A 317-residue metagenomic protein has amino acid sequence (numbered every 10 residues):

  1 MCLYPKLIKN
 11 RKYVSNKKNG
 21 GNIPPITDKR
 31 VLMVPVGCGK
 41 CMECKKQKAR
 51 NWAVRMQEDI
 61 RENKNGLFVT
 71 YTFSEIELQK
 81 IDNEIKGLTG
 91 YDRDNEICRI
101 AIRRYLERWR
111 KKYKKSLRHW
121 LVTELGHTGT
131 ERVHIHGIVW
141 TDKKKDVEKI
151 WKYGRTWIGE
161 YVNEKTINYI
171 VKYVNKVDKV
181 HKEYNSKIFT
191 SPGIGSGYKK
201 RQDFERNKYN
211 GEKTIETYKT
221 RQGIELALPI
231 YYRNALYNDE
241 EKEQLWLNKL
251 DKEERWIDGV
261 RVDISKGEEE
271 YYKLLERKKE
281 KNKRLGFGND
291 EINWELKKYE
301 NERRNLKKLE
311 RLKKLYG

Functional and structural regions predicted by a protein language model:
M1-E131, T141-G317: Right-hand nucleic-acid polymerase module
